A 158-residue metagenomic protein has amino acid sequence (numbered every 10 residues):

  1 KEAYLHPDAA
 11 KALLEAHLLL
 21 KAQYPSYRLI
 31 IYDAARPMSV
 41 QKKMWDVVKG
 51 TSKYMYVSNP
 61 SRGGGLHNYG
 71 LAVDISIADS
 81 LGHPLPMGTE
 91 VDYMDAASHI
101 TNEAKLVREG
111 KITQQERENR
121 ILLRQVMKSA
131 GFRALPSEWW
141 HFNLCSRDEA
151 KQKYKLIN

Functional and structural regions predicted by a protein language model:
K1-N158: Cell-envelope/glycan interface and biosynthesis
